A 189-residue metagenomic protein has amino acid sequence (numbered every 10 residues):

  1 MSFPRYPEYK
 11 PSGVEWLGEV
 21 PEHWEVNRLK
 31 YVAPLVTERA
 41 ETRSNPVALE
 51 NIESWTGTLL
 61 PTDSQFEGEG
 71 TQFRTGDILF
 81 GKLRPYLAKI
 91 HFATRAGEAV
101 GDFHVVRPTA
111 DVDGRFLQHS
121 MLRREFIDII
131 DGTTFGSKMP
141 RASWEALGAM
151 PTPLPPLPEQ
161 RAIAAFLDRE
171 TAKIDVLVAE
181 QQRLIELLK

Functional and structural regions predicted by a protein language model:
E8-A40, A149, P153, L157 (+3 more regions): Non-catalytic DNA-recognition/assembly elements of restriction-modification systems
Y9-G13, K30-T75: Sequence-specific dsDNA recognition surfaces
S12-E15, G101-H104, R115, E145-A149 (+1 more regions): Positions in alpha-helical segments
E67-G68, S137, A149: A structural connector/turn signal
E69-T71, I78-D131, F135, S143-W144: A short beta-sheet element
D168-T171, D175-V178, Q182, K189: Alpha-helical coiled-coil heptad-repeat register
